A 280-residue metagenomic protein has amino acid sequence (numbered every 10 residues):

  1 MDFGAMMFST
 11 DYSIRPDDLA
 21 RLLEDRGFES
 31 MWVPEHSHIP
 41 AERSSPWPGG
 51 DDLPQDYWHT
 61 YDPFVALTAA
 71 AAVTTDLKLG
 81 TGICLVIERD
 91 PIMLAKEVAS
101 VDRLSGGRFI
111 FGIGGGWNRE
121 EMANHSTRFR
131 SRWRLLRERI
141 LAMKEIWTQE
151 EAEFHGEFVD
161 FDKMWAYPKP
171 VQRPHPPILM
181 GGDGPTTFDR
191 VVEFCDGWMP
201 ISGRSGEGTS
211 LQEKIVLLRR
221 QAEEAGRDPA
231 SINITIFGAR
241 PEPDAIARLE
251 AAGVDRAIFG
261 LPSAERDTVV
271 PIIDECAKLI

Functional and structural regions predicted by a protein language model:
M1-I280: Active-site-adjacent structural elements that line small-molecule/cofactor binding pockets in enzymes
